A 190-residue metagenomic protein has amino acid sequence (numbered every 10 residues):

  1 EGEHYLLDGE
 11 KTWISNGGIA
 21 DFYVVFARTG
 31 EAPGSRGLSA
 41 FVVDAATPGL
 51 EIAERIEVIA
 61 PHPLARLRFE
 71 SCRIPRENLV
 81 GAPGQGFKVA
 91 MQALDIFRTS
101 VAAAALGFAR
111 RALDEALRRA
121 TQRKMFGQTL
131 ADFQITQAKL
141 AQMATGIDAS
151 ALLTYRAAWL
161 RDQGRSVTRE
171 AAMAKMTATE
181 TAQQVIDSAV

Functional and structural regions predicted by a protein language model:
E1-L6, I59-P61: Short, ordered beta-strand-loop transition motifs
E3-H4, D8-E51: A short core secondary-structure module
H4-Y5, R68-S71, A82-V190: Alpha-helical interface subdomain recognition
D8, E54, A103: Thr-Gly-centered strand-to-loop micro-motif
T12-G18, V58-I59, D95-S100: Glycine-rich phosphate/pyrophosphate-binding beta-alpha loops
G37, E51-E54, P75-P83: Short, charged, solvent-exposed linker or helix-capping segments at domain edges/interfaces that act as flexible hinges
A46-R73: Flexible, small-/acidic-enriched active-site or ligand-binding loops
